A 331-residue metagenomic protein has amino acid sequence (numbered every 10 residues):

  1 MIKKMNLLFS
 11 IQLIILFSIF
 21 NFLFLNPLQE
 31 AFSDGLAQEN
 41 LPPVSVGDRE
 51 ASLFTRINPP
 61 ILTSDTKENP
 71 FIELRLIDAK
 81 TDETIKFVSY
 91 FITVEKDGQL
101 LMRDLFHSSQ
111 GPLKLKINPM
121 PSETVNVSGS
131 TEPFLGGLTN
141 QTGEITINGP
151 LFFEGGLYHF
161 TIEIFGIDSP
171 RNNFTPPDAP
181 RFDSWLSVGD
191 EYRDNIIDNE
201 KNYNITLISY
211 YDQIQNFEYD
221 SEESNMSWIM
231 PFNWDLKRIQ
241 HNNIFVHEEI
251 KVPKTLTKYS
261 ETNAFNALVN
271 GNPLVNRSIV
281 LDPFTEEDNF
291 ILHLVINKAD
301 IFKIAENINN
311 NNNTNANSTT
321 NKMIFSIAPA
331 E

Functional and structural regions predicted by a protein language model:
M1-L7: N-terminal secretory signal peptides that target proteins for export/translocation
L7-Q29: Sec-dependent N-terminal signal peptides of Gram-positive bacterial secreted proteins and lipoproteins
P27-A330: N-terminal soluble domains immediately following signal/targeting peptides that reside in extracytoplasmic
